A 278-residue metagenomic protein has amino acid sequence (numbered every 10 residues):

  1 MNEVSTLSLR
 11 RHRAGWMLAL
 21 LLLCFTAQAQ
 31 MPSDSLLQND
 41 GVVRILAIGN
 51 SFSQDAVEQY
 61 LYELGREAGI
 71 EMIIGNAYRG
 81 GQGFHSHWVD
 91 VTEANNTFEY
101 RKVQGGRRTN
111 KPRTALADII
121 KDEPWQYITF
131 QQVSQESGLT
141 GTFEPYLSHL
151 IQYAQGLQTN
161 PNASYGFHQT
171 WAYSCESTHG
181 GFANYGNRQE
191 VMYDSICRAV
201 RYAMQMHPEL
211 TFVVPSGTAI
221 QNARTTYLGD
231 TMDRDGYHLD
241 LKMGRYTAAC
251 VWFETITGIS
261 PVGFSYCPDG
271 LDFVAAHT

Functional and structural regions predicted by a protein language model:
N2-W16: Bacterial N-terminal signal peptides that target proteins for export
G15-F25: Bacterial N-terminal signal peptides
Q30-E67: N-terminal module-boundary/linker segments of secreted carbohydrate-active enzymes
D40, E67-G69, N160, H207-P208: Short, well-ordered coil/turn elements that cap or connect secondary structure elements
D55-E144: Conserved SGNH/GDSL esterase-like catalytic core that processes O-acyl groups on lipids and polysaccharides
R113-K242, E254, G263: Alpha-helical cap/lid subdomain in secreted, periplasmic, or secretory-pathway luminal O-acyl-processing enzymes
M232, G236-T278: Conserved catalytic region of serine esterases and O-acyltransferases that act on ester linkages in lipids
